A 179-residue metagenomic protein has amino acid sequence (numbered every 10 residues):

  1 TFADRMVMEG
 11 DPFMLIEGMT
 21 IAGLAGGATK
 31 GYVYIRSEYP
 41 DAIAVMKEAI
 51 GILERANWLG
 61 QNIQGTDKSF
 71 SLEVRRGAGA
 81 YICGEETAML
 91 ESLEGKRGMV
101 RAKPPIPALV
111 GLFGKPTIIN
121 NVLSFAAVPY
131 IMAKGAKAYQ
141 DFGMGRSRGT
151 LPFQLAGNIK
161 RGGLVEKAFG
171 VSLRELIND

Functional and structural regions predicted by a protein language model:
T1-P12: Glycine-rich phosphate/pyrophosphate-binding loop regions near the starts of catalytic domains
E9, A28, P40-D41: Metallocofactor- and cofactor-centric catalytic cores in central/energy metabolism, strongly enriched
D11-A25: Histidine-anchored nucleotide/phosphate-binding helix
M14-L15, S124, S172-L173: Catalytic-loop motifs flanking and including active-site residues across diverse enzymes
G18-A22, A168-D179: Short amphipathic, charge-patterned alpha-helical segments
K30-S37: Short internal beta-strands
I43-F169: Hydrophobic alpha-helical positions that pack around
